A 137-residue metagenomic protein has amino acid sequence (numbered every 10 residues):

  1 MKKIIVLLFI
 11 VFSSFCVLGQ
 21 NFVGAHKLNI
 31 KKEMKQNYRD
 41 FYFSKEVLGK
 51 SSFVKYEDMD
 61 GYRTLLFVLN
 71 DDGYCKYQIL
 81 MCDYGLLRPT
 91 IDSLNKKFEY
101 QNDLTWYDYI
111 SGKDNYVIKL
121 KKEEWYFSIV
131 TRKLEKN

Functional and structural regions predicted by a protein language model:
M1-K2, V54: Generic cytosolic/nucleocytoplasmic N-terminal low-complexity/intrinsically disordered segments
K2-K3, K27: Basic side chains
K3-F15: Sec-dependent N-terminal signal peptides
V6-F9, K32, K50, G61 (+2 more regions): Generic detection of intrinsically disordered/low-complexity segments and helix-coil linkers/edges
F15-C16, V130: Serine/proline-rich low-complexity intrinsically disordered segments, especially terminal tails, linkers
V17-N21: Boundary of Sec targeting at the N-terminus
F22-Y42, Y84-D103: Amphipathic alpha-helical segments
F43-G85, D108-N137: Amphipathic N-proximal alpha-helical interface segments
